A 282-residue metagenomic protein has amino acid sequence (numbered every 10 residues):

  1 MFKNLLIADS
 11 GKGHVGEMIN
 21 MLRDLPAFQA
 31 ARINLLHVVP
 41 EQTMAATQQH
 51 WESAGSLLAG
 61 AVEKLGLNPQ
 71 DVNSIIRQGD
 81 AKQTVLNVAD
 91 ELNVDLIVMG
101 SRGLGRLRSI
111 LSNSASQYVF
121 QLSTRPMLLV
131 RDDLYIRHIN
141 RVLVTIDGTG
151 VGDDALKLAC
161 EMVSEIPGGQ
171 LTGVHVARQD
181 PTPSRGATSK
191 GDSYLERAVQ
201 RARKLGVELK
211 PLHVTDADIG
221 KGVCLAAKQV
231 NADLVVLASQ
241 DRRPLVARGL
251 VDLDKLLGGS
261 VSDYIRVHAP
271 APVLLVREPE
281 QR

Functional and structural regions predicted by a protein language model:
M1, G13, E63-I97, K204-L245 (+1 more regions): Structural beta-alpha unit
M1-Q49, H138-R185, V199-L212, H268 (+1 more regions): Small/aliphatic-rich secondary-structure junction motif
K3-N4, L86-Y135, Q229-R282: Gly/Ser-rich helix-loop-strand patches that form or flank binding pockets for ribonucleotide-derived cofactors
N20-R23, Q117, C224, D263: Active-site phosphate/pyrophosphate- and oxyanion-stabilizing loops and adjacent acidic/basic residues in soluble
D24-E91: Ordered, small/hydrophobic-rich secondary-structure cores
L35, N73-I76, L129, G173 (+2 more regions): A structural preference for short, hydrophobic beta-strand core positions in alpha/beta folds
Q48-G60, T188-E196, G259: Short, surface-exposed alpha-helical segments at coil->helix boundaries
Q48-W51, T145, A187, G249-K255: Short glycine-enriched, charge-decorated loop/helix-capping segments at active-site entrances that position
